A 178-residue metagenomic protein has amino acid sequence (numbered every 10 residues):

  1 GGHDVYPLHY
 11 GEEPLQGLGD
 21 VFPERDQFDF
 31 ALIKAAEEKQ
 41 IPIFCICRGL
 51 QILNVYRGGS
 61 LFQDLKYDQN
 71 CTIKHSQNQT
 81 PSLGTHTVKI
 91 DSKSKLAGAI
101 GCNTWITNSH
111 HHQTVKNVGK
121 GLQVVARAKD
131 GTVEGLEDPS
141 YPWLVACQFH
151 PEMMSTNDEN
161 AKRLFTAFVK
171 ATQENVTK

Functional and structural regions predicted by a protein language model:
G1, I46-R48, H111, F149: A secondary-structure boundary/capping signal
G1-H9, S60-D64: Short, solvent-exposed beta-strand-terminating loops
G2-V5, Q51, P151-M153: Short, solvent-exposed loop/turn segments at secondary-structure junctions
D4-E24: Glycine/threonine-rich flexible loop motifs
Y6-L8, I52-N54, K116-N117: Short acidic/glycine-rich loop or secondary-structure boundary segments that cap or lie
L15-Q16, S60-D64, T80: Short, hinge-like loop/turn segments at secondary-structure boundaries
V21-I41, K66-K178: Amide-donor transfer/coupling interface in amidating biosynthetic enzymes
K34-S60: Catalytic nucleophile loop
